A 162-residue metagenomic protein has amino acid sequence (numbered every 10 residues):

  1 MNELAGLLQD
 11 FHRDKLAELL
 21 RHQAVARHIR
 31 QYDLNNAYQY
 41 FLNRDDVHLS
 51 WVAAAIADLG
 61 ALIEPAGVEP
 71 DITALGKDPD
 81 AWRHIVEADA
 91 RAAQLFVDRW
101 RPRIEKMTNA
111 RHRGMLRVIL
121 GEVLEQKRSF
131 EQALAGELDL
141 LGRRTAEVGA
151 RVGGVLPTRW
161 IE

Functional and structural regions predicted by a protein language model:
M1-E162: Iron-associated oxidoreductase/ferritin-like identity signal
